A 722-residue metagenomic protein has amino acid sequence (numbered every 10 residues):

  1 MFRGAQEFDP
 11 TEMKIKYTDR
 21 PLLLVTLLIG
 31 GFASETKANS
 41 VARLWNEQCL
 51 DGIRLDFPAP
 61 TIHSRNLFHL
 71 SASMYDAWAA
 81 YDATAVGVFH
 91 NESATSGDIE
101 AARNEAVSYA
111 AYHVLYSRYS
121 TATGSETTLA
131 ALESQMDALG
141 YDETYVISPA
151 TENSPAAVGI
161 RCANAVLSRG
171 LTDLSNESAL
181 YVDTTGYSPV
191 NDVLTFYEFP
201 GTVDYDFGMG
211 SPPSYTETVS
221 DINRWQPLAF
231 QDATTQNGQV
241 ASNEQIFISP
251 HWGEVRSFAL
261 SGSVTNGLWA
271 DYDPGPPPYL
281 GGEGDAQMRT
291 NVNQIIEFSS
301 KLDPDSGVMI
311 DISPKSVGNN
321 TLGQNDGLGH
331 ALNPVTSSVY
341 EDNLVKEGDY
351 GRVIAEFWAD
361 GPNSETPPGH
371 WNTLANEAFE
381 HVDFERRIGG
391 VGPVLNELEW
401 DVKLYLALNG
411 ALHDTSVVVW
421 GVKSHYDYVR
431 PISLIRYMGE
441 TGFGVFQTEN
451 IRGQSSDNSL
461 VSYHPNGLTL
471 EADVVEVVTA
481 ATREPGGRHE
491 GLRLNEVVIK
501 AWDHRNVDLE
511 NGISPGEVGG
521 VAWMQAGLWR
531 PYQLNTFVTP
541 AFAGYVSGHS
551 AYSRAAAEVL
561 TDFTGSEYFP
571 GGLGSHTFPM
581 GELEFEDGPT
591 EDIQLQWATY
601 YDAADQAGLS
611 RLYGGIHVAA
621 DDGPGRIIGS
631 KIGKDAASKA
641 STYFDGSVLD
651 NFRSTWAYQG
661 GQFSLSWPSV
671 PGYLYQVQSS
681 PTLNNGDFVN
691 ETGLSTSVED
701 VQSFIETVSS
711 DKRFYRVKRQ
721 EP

Functional and structural regions predicted by a protein language model:
E7, E12-L23: Bacterial N-terminal signal peptides that target proteins for export
P21-G31: Bacterial N-terminal signal peptides
K37-L649: Acidic/polar surface patches and capping/hinge elements
S647-P722: Short, composition-biased motifs enriched in small/polar/acidic residues
